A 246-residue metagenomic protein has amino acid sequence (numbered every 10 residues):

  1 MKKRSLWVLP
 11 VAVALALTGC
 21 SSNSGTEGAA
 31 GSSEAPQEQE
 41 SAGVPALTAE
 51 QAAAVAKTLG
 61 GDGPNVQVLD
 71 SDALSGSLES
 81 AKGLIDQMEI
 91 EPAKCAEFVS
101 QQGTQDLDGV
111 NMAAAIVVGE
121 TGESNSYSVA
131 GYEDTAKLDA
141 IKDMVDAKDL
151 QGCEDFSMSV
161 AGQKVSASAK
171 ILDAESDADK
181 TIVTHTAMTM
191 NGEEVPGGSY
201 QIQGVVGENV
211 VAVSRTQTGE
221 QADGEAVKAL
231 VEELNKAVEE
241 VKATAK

Functional and structural regions predicted by a protein language model:
M1-P10: Bacterial Sec-dependent N-terminal signal peptides
A16-G19: C-terminal motif of bacterial Sec signal peptides marking the signal peptidase cleavage site
S21-S24: Bacterial signal peptide processing site
G31-T58: N-terminal low-complexity, Pro/Thr/Ser-rich intrinsically disordered segments that act as propeptides or flexible
Q67-G197, E232-E233, V238-V241: A small/polar (G/S/T-enriched), proline-flanked helix-loop surface module common in exported/cell-envelope proteins
S126-V129, E208-Q217: Short, well-ordered beta-strand elements
E175-D179, G204-V210: Short, solvent-exposed coil/turn segments at beta-strand boundaries
T216-K246: Surface-exposed amphipathic alpha-helical segments
